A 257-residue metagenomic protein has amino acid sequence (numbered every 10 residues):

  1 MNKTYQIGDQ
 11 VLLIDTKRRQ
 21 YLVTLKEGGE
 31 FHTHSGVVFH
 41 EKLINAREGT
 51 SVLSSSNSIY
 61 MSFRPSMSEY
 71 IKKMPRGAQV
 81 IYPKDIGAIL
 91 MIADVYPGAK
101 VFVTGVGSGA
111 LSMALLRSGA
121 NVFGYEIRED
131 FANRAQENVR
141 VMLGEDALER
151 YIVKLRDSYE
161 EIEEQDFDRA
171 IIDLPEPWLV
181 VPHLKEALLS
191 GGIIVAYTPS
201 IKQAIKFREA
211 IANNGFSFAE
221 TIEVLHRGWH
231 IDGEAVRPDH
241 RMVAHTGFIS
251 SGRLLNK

Functional and structural regions predicted by a protein language model:
M1-R64: N-terminal auxiliary segments of SAM/dcSAM-dependent transferases
N2-K3, K73-I86: Conserved SAM-binding loop and adjacent beta-strand
M91-Y96, I162-E164: Glycine-rich helix-loop-beta junction characteristic of Rossmann-like nucleotide cofactor-binding loops
Y96-G107: Conserved class I S-adenosyl-L-methionine
S108-G119, E186: Conserved SAM-binding loop of SAM-dependent methyltransferases across substrates and taxa, primarily the Class I
A120-Y125, I194: Short beta-strand element of Class I
Y125-P177: S-adenosyl-L-methionine
V181-F248: C-terminal substrate-binding/active-site "lid" region of AdoMet-derived donor-dependent transferases
